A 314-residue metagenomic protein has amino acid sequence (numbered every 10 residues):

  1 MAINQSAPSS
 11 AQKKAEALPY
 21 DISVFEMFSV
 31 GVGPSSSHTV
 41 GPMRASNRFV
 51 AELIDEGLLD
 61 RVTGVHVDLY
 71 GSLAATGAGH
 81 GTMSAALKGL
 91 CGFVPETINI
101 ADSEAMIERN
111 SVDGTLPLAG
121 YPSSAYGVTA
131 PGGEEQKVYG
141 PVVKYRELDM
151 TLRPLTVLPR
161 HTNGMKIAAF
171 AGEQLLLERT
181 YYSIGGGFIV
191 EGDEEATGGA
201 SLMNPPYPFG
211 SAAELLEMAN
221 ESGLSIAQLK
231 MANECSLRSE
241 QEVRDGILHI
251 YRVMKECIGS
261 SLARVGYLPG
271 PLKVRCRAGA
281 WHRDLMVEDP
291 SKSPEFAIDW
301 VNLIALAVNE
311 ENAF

Functional and structural regions predicted by a protein language model:
M1-L18: Basic/polar N-terminal segments that are highly enriched at the extreme N-terminus, encompassing both cleavable
A15-G31, H66-L69, D299-F314: Short, hydrophobic/aliphatic alpha-helical segments
E16, P34-S37, G41, A74-A78 (+7 more regions): Catalytic cores of large soluble enzymes that bind and process phosphate-bearing ligands
F28-S46, G79, F314: Conserved phosphate/anionic-ligand binding catalytic regions in large, soluble enzymes, centered on
G41-I54, A105: Small-residue-enriched alpha-helical segments and adjacent helix-cap loops that form tight helix-helix packing
A51-L58, C91-P95, G172-Q174, G186 (+2 more regions): Generic secondary-structure signature for well-ordered alpha-helical cores
D60, V65-L229: Beta-sandwich/jelly-roll carbohydrate-recognition scaffolds of carbohydrate-active enzymes
Q241-F314: Accessory "access/gating" subregions that flank catalytic or transport cores
